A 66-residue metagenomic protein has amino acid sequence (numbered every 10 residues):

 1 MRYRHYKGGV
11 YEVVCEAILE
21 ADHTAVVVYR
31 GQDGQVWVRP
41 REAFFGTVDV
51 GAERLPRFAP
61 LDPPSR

Functional and structural regions predicted by a protein language model:
M1-R66: Mixed-charge, low-complexity intrinsically disordered regions
